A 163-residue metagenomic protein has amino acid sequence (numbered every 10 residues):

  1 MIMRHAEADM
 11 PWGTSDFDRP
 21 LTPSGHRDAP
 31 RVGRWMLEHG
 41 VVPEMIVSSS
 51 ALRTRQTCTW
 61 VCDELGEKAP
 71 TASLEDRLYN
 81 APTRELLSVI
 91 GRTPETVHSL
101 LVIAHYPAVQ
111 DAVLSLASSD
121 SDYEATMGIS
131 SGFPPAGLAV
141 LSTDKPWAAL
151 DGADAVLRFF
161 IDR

Functional and structural regions predicted by a protein language model:
I2-L78, S118-D122, F133-A136: Active-site-proximal alpha-helix that buttresses catalytic centers in soluble enzyme cores
H39-V41, T93-H98: Glycine-rich phosphate-binding loop signature in dinucleotide/nucleotide-binding domains
T54-R55, T83, V109-Q110: Short, well-ordered alpha-helical microsegments
T57-V61, L86, A112-V113: Hydrophobic packing residues within well-ordered alpha-helices of enzyme cores
L78-E95: Short phosphate-binding loop-to-helix
H98-S119: A glycine-rich beta-strand to alpha-helix segment that forms a phosphate/ribose-binding loop at ligand/cofactor sites
A117-V156, F160-D162: Domain-level recognition of soluble alpha/beta enzyme cores, biased toward histidine phosphatases/phosphomutases
